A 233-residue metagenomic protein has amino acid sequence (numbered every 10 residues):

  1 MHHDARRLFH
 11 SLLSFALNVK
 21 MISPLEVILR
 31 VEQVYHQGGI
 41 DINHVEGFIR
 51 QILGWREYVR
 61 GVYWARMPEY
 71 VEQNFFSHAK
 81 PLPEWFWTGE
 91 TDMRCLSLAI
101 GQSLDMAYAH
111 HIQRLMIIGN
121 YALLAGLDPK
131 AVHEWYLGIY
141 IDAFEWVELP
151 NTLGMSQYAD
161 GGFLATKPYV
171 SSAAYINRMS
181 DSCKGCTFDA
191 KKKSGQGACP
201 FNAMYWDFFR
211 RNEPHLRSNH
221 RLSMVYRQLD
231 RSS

Functional and structural regions predicted by a protein language model:
D4, H10, S14, V19-S233: C-terminal catalytic domain of photolyase/cryptochrome flavoproteins, centering on the FAD-binding pocket
